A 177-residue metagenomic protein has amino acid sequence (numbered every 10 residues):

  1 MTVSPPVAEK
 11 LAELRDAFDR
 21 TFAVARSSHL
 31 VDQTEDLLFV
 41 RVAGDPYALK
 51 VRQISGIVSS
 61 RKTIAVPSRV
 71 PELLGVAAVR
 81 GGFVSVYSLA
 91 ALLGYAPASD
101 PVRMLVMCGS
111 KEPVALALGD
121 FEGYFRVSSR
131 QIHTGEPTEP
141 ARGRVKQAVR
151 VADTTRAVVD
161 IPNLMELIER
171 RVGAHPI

Functional and structural regions predicted by a protein language model:
M1-I177: An acidic, low-aromatic, low-complexity terminal/linker signal
